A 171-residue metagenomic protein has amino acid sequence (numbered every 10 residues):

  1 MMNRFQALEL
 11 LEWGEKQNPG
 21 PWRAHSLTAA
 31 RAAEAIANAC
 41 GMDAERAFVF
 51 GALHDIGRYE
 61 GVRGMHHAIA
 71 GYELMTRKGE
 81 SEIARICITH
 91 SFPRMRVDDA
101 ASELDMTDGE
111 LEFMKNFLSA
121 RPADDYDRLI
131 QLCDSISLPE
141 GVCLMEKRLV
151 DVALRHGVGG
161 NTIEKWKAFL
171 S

Functional and structural regions predicted by a protein language model:
R4-P19: Generic N-terminal amphipathic, Lys/Arg-enriched alpha-helix
E12-K16, A39-V152: Divalent metal-dependent catalytic cores for phosphoryl transfer on phosphate-bearing substrates
C143-S171: Divalent-cation-assisted or electrostatically stabilized phosphate/pyrophosphate-binding catalytic cores
